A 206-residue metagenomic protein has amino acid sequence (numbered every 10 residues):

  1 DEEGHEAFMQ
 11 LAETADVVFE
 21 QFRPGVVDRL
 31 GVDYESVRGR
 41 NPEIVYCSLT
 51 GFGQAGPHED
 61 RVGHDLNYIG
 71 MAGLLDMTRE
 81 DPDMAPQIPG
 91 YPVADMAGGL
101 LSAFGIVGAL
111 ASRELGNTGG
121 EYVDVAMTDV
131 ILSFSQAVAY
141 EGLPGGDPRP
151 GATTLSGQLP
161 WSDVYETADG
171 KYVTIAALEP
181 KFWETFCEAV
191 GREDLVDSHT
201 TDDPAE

Functional and structural regions predicted by a protein language model:
D1, L11, R23, E43 (+4 more regions): Short, cationic motifs built from Arg/Lys/His that form the positively charged side of catalytic pockets
D1-G39: A structured beta-alpha segment of the ubiquitous adenosine-cofactor-binding alpha/beta core
M9-A12, V107, W183-C187: Non-transmembrane alpha-helical segments in soluble domains of secreted/periplasmic/extracellular proteins
A15-D16, F22, V26, N41 (+4 more regions): A generic secondary-structure signal for well-formed alpha-helical elements
R29-A177: Active-site-adjacent "lid/gating" segments in soluble enzymes
W161-E206: Aromatic-enriched alpha-helical interface/lid elements that frame and gate functional surfaces
